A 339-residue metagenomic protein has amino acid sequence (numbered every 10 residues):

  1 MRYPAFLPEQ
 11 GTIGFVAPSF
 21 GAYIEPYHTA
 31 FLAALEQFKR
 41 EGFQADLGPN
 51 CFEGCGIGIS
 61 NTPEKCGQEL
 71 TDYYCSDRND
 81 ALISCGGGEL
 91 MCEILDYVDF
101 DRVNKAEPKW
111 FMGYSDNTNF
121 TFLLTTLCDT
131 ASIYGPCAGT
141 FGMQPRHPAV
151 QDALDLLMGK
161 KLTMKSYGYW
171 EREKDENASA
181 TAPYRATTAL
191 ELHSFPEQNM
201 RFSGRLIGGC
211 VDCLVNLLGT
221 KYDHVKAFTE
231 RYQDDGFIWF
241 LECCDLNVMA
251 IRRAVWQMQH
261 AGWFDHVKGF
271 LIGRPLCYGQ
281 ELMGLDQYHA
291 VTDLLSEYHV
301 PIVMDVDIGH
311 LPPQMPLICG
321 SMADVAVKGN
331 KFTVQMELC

Functional and structural regions predicted by a protein language model:
M1-R78: ATP/NTP phosphate-donor binding region
F15, L82, D116, L214 (+2 more regions): Buried hydrophobic positions in well-ordered alpha/beta secondary-structure cores of metabolic enzymes
Y73-V98: Long, hydrophobic/aromatic-enriched structural stretches that serve as scaffold segments
A81-I83, M112, I238-F240, L271: Structural motif
V98-L124, A131-G139, P301: Short, acidic/small-residue loops that bind anionic groups at enzyme active sites
A131-D212: Conserved anion/nucleotide-ligand pocket segment
R205-C244, V248-I251: Oxyanion-binding "anion nests"
V248-C339: C-terminal active-site/capping subdomain that shapes the small-molecule cofactor and substrate pocket of enzyme
